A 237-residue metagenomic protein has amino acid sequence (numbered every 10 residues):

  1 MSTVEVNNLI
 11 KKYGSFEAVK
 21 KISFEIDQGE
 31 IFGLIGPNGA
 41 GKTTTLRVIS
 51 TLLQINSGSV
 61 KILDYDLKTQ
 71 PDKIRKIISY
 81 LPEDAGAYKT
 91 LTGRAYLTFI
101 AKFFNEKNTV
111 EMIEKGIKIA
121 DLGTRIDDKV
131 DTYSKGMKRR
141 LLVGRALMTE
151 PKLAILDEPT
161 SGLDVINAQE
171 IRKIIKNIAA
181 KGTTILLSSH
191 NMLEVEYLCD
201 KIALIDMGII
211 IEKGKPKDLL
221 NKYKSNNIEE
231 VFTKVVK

Functional and structural regions predicted by a protein language model:
G58-D66, K73-I74: Conserved ABC transporter NBD signature motif
T98, K102-R125: Conserved ABC ATPase "signature" region
A154-E158: Catalytic Walker B motif of ABC-type/P-loop ATPase nucleotide-binding domains
Q169-K181: Helical segment within the ABC ATPase nucleotide-binding domain
K213-G214: ABC ATPase "signature
